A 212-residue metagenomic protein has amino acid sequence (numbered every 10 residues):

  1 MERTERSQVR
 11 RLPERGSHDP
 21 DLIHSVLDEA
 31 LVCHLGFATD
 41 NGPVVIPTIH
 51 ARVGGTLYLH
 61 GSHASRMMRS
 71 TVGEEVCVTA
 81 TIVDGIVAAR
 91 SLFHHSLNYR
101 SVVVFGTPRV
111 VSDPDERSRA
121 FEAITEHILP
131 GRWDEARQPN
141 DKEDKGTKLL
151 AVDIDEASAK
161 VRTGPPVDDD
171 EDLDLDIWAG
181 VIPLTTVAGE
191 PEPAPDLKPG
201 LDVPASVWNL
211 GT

Functional and structural regions predicted by a protein language model:
M1-R6, S112, E116-T212: C-terminal edge-of-domain segments
R3-Y58: An N-terminal domain-cap segment
H24, S91-H94, P139-K142: A generic local secondary-structure boundary/capping motif
L31, I46, G55, V72-V76 (+3 more regions): A generic structural signal for short beta-strands and their flanking turns/coil linkers
D40-P43, H50-Y58, H63-S65, I82-I86 (+1 more regions): Short, charged/polar surface micro-motifs in flexible loops or helix N-caps
H50, G106-P108, L150, I154: A structural signal for short, well-ordered beta-strand segments
T56-Y58, C77, A151, K160: General beta-strand recognition
H63-A123: Short, structured beta-strand-loop surface elements
